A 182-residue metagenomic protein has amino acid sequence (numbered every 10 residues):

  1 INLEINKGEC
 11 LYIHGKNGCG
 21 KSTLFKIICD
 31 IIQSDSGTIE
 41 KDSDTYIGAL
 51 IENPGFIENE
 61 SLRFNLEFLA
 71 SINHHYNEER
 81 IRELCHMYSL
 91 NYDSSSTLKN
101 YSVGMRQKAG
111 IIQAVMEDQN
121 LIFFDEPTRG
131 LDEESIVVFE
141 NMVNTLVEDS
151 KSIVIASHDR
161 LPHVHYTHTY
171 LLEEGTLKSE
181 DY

Functional and structural regions predicted by a protein language model:
H14-K16: The feature captures the beta-strand-to-loop junction immediately N-terminal to the Walker
C29: Helix-to-loop junction immediately C-terminal to a conserved catalytic motif
N53, E58-H74, R80: Q-loop/switch helix immediately C-terminal to the Walker
E78-D93: Conserved ABC ATPase "signature" region
I111: Hydrophobic anchor residue at the start of the ABC signature
I122-E126: Catalytic Walker B motif of ABC-type/P-loop ATPase nucleotide-binding domains
E133-E134: Helix N-cap at the start of a conserved alpha-helix in ABC-type nucleotide-binding domains
